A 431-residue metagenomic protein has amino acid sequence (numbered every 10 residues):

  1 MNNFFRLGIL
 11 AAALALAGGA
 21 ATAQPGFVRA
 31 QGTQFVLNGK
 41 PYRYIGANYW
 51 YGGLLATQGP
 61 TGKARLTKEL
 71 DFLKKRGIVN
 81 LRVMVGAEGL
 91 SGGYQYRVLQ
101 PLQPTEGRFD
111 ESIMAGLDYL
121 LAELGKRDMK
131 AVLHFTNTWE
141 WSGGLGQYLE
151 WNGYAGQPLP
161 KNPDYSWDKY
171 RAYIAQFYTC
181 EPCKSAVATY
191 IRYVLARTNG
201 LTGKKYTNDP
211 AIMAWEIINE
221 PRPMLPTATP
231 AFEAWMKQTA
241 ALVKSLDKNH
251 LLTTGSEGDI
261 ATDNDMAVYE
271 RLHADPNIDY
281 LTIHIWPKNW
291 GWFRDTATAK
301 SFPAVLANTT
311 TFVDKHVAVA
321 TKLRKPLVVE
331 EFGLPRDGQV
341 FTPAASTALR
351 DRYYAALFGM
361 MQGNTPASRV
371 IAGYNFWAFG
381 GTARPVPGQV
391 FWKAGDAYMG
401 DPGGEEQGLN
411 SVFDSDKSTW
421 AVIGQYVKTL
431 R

Functional and structural regions predicted by a protein language model:
M1-I9: Bacterial N-terminal signal peptides that target proteins for export
G8-A17: Bacterial N-terminal signal peptides
A20-P25: Boundary at the C-terminal end of the N-terminal hydrophobic targeting segment
F27-W292, S301-L327, F332-L430: Active-site mouth of glycoside hydrolases
R294-T296: Acidic, serine/threonine/proline-rich low-complexity intrinsically disordered regions
